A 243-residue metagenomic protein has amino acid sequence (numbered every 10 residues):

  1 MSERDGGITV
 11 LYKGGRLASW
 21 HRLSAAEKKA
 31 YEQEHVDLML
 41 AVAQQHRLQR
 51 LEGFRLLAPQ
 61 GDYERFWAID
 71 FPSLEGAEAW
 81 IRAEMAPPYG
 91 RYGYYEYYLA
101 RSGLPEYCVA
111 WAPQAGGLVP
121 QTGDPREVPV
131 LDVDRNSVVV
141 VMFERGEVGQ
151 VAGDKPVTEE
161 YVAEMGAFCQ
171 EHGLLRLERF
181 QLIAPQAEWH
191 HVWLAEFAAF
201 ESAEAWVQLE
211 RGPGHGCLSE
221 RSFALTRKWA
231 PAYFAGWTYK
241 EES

Functional and structural regions predicted by a protein language model:
M1-Y63, F71-E78, A100-H190, E196-Q208 (+1 more regions): Short S/T/G/P-rich N-terminal loop/turn motif that feeds into the first structured element of a domain
Q45, P87, P213: Acidic-histidine catalytic/liganding microenvironments
W67: Conserved, mostly hydrophobic/aromatic
A86-P87, Q186: Solvent-exposed loop/turn segments connecting transmembrane beta-strands in outer-membrane beta-barrel proteins
Y89-G103, H215-R227: Conserved short beta-strand edge segments in small beta-sheet-based binding/regulatory domains
V207-R211, L218: A contiguous, mid-protein "functional segment" used to position or interact with cofactors/ions or partner subunits
